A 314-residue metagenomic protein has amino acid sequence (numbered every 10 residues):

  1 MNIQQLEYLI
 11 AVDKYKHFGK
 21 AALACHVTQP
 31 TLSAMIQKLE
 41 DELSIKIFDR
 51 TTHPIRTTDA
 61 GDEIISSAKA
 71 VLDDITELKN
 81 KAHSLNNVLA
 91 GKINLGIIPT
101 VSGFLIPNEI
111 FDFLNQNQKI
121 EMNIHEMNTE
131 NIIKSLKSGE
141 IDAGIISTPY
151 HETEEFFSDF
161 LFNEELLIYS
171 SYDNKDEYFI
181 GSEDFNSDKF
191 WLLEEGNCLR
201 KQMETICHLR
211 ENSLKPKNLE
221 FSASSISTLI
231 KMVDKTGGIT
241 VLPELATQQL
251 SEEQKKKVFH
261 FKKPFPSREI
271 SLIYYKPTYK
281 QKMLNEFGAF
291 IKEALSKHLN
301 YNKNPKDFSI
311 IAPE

Functional and structural regions predicted by a protein language model:
M1-Q29, S33-M35, D49-T51, I64 (+1 more regions): N-terminal short secondary-structure element
E40-D59: A short LG(V/I)-centered, amphipathic sequence patch enriched for acidic residue(s) preceding the LG motif
E42-L43, I64-N86, F287, Y301: Alpha-helical linker/hinge and terminal dimerization helices associated with HTH transcriptional regulators
A90-T153, A223-S225: Central regulatory/effector-binding core of bacterial HTH transcription factors
I110-N117, E140, R200-P216: Ligand-binding cleft/hinge of the Venus flytrap
T153-D159, N163-E164, S227-P277: Beta-alpha-beta core module
F156-W191, E195: Flexible hinge/capping segments at coil-to-helix
D176, D188-N212, K280-K282, G288 (+1 more regions): Secondary-structure junction motif
